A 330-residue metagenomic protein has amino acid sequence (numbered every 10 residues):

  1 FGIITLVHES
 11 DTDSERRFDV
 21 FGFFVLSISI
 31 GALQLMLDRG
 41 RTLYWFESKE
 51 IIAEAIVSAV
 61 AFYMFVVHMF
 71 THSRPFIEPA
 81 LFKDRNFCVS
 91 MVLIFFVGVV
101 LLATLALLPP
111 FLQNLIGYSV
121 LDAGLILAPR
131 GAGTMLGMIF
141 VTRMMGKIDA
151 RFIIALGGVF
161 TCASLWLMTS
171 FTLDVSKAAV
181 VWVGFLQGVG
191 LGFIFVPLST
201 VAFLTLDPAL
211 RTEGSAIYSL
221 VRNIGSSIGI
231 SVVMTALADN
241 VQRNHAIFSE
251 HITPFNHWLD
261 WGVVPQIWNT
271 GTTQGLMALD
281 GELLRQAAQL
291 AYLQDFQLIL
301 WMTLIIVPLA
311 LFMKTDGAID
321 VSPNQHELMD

Functional and structural regions predicted by a protein language model:
F1-D11, I28-R39, V57-T71, I306-K314: C-terminal membrane-cytosol helix-exit motif in multi-pass small-molecule transporters
F1-E9, H68-P75, G133-L136, V241-F255: Hydrophobic alpha-helical transmembrane segments
G2-I3, H8-R16, L33, T42 (+7 more regions): Glycine-rich, flexible loop/turn motifs
F18-F23, I30, Q34-L35, L43-E213 (+1 more regions): Transmembrane core module of solute transporters
S29, C88, V92, V97 (+5 more regions): Hydrophobic alpha-helical transmembrane segments of multipass membrane transporters and ion channels, focusing on
L37, L112-Q113, M144-M145, V232 (+1 more regions): Interfacial helix-cap and linker-helix signal at transmembrane-aqueous boundaries of multi-pass secondary transporters
I217, V221-T315, D320-V321, Q325-D330: Hydrophobic transmembrane architecture of multi-pass small-molecule transporters
